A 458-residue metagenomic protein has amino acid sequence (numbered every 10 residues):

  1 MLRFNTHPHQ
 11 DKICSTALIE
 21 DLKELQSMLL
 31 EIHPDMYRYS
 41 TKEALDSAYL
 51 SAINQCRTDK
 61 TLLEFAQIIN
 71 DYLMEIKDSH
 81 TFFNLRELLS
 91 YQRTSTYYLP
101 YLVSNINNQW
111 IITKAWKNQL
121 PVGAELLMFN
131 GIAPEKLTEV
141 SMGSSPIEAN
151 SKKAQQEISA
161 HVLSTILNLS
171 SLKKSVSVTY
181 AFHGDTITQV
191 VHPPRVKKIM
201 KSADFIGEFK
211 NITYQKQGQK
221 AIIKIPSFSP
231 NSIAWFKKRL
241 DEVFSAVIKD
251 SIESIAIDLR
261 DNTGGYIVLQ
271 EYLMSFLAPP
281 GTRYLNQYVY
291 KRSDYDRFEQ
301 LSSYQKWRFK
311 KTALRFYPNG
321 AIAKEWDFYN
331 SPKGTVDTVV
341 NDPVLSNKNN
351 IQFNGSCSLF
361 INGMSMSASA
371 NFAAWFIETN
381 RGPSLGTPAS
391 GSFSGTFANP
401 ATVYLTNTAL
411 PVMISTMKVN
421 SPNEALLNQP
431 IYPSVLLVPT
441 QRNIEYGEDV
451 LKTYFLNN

Functional and structural regions predicted by a protein language model:
M1-I255, L259-Y290, S303-Y304, P388 (+6 more regions): Flexible, low-complexity junctional segments that flank or bridge functional domains
I267-I444: Conserved acidic, small-residue-rich alpha-beta core segments centered on
